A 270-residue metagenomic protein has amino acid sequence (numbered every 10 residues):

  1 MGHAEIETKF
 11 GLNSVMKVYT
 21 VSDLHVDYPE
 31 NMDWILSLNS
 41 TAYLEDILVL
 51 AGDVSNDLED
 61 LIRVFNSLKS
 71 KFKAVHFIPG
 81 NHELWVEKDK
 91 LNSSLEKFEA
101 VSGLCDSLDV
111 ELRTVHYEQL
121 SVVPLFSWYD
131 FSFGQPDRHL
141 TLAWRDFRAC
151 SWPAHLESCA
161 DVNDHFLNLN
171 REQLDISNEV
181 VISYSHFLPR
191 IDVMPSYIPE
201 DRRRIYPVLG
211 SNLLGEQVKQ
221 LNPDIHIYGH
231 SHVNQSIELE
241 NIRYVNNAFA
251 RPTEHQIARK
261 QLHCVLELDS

Functional and structural regions predicted by a protein language model:
G2-F77, L84-N92, S270: N-terminal active-site segment of His-dependent metallophosphoesterases
G11-Y19, T114-P124, V180, E238-R243: Beta-strand-turn-beta hairpins that frame and shape the catalytic cleft of phosphate-ester-processing enzymes
T20-S22, L48-D53, H76-N81, R113 (+4 more regions): Active-site neighborhood of phospho(di)ester-bond hydrolases with catalytic His/Asp-centered motifs
H25-E30, S55-E59, H82-D89, R113-V115 (+4 more regions): Active-site environment of divalent metal-dependent phosphoester hydrolases
L38, I62-K69, D106-Q119, F166-E179: Short amphipathic alpha-helices and their capping/turn segments at secondary-structure boundaries
E87-E111: Glycine/small-residue-rich loop that forms an oxyanion/phosphate-binding "nest" at active or ligand-binding sites
D106-L108, P195-N222, H232-S270: Binuclear metal-dependent phosphoesterase catalytic core
V123-I205: Active-site-proximal loop/helix segment associated with metal-binding centers of metalloenzymes
